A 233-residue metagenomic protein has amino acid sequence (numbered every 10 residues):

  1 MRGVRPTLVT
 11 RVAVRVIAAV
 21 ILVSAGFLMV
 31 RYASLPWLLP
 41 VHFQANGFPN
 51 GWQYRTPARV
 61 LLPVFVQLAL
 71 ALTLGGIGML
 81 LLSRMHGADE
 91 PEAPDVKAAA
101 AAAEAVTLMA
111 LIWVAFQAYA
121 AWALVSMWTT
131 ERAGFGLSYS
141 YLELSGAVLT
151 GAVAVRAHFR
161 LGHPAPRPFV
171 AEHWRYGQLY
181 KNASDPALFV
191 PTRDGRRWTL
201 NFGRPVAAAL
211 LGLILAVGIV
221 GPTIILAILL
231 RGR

Functional and structural regions predicted by a protein language model:
V4-I21, L62: Alpha-helical transmembrane segments and their helix-start/interface "positive-inside/aromatic belt" motifs in integral
R11-A18, T73-I77, A102-A115, P205-L213: Select subsegments of transmembrane alpha-helices in polytopic membrane proteins, especially boundary-proximal
I17-V20, W52-G75, G136-G151: Alpha-helical transmembrane segments
L28-V60, L188-V190, R196-L200: Active-site and channel-lining beta-strand-loop segments that bind or position nucleotide-derived/phosphorylated
M29-Q44, A118-W128, L226-L230: Membrane-helix interface motif
Y32, L70-E90, A152-R167: Membrane-water interface of transmembrane alpha-helices
A157-P205: Membrane-proximal soluble regions of multi-pass membrane proteins
I219-R233: Juxtamembrane boundary at the C-terminal end of a transmembrane helix
